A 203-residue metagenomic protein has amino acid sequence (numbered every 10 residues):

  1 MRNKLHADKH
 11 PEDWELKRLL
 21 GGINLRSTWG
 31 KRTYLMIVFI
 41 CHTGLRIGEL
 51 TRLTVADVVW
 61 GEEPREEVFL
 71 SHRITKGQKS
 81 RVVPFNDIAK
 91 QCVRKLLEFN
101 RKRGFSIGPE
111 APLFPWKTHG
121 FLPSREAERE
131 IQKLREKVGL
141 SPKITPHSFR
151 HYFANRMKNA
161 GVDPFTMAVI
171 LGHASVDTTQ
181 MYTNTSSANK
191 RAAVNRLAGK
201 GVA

Functional and structural regions predicted by a protein language model:
M1-H10, A198-A203: C-terminal secondary-structure termini that scaffold catalytic or DNA-interacting sites
R2, D13-T43, I47: Basic, Lys/Arg- and aromatic-enriched nucleic-acid-binding interface segment
L5-H6, T75-R94, P109-Q132: C-terminal catalytic core of Y-nucleophile DNA break-rejoin enzymes
W14, R18, R81, N184-A203: DNA/chromatin major-groove-contacting recognition/catalytic segments
V38, H42, R150-H173: C-terminal catalytic core of tyrosine-transesterase DNA break-rejoin enzymes
R52-A89: Conserved tyrosine-mediated DNA breakage-rejoining catalytic core shared by Y-recombinases
V58-E62, S141, D163-T183: Short, polar N-cap/turn motifs at the start of nucleic acid-interacting alpha helices
I74, L171-R196: Catalytic-site neighborhood detector that most strongly recognizes the C-terminal catalytic loop/helix of tyrosine
